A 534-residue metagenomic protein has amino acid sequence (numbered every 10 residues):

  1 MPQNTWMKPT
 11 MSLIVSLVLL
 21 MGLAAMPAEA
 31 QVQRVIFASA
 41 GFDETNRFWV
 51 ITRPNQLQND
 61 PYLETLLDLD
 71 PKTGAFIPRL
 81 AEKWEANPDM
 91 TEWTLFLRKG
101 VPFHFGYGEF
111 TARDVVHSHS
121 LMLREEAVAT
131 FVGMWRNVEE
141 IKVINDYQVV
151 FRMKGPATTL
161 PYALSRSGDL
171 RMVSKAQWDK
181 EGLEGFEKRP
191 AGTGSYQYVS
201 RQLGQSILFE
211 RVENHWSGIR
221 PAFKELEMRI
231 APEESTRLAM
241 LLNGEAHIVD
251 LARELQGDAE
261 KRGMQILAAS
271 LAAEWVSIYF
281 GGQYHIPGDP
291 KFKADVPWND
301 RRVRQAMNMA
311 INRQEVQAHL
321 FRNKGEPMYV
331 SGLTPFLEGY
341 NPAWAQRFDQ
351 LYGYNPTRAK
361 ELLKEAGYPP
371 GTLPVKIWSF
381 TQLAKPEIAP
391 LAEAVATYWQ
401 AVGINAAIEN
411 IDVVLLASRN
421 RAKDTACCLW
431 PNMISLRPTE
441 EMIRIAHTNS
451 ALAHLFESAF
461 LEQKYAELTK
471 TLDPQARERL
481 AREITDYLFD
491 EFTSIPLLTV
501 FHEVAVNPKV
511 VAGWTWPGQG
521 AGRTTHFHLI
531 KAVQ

Functional and structural regions predicted by a protein language model:
Q31, T130-Q177: Surface-exposed binding/hinge segments that line and control ligand-binding clefts or catalytic entry sites
A38-P88, H117-S120, A127, A191-T193: N-terminal lobe/hinge region of extracytoplasmic solute-binding protein
A40-N59, L80, Y107-G108, F131 (+5 more regions): A structural "hinge/loop" feature
I51, S270-D289, A294, V414-K470 (+1 more regions): Acidic-aromatic pocket-rim loops
D70-A75, S165-P221, E225-E227, P356-T357 (+2 more regions): Gly/Pro-rich hinge or "lid" segments in bacterial periplasmic/extracellular proteins
E213-A259, R301, N405-A407, D412: Ligand-site clamp/hinge motif
R301-Q305, M309, Q317, Y352 (+4 more regions): Extracytoplasmic/peripheral linker and loop segments enriched in polar/acidic and small residues with frequent Thr/Pro
E326-E365, L383-P390: Structural transition elements
